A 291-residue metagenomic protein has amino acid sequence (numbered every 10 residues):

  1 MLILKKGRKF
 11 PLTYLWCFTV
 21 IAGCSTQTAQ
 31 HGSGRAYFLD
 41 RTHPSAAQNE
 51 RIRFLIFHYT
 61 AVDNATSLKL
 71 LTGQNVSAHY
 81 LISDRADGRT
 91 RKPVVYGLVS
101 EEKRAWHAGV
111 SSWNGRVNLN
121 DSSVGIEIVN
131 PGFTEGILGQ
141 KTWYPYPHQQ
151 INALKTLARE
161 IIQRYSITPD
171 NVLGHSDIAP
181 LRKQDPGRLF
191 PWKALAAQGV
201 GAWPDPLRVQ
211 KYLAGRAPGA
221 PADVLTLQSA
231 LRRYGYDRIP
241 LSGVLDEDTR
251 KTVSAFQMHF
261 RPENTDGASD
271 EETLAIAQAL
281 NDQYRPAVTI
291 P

Functional and structural regions predicted by a protein language model:
L2-Y14: Bacterial N-terminal signal peptides that target proteins for export
T13-A22: Bacterial N-terminal signal peptides
S25-Q27, H148-S166, D170, P180-P291: Cell-envelope/ECM-targeting effectors and their regulatory/trafficking segments
A29-T168: Active-site-adjacent loop/helix surface patches within enzyme catalytic domains that shape the substrate-binding cleft
